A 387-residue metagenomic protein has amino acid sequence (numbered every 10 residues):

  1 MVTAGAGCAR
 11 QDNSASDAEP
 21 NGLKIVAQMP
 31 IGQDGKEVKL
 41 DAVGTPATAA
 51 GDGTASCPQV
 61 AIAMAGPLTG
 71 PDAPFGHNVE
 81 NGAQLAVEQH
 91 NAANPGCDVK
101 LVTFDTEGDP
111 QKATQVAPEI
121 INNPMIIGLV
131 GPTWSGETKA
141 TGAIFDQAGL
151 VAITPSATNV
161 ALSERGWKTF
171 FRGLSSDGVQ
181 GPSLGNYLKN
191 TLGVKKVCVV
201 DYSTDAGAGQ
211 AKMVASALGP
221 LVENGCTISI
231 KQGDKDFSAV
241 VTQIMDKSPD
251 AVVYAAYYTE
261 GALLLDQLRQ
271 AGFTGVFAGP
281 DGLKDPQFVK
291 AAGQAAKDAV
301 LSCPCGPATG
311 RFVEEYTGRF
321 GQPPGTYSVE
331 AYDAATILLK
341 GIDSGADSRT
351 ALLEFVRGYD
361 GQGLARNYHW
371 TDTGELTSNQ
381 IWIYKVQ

Functional and structural regions predicted by a protein language model:
G7-D12: Bacterial signal peptide processing site
Q28-Q33, E37-G82, F104-P110, W134 (+2 more regions): Extracytoplasmic "Venus flytrap"
P74-V79, Q89, A93-E164, I230-F237 (+1 more regions): Beta-alpha junction/loop-to-helix N-cap segments that form part of ligand/metal-binding clefts
D105, V151, L162-N186, C226-S229 (+1 more regions): Short beta-strand elements at the ligand-binding edges of bilobed clamshell
I120-T133, I153-P155, K196-D201, S248-Y258 (+3 more regions): Periplasmic-binding protein-like
K168-Q232, A251, I337-L338: An alpha-beta-alpha
L265-Y332: Extracellular/periplasmic periplasmic-binding protein-like sensory domains
F320-S328, L339-Q387: Segments of small-molecule ligand-sensing domains
